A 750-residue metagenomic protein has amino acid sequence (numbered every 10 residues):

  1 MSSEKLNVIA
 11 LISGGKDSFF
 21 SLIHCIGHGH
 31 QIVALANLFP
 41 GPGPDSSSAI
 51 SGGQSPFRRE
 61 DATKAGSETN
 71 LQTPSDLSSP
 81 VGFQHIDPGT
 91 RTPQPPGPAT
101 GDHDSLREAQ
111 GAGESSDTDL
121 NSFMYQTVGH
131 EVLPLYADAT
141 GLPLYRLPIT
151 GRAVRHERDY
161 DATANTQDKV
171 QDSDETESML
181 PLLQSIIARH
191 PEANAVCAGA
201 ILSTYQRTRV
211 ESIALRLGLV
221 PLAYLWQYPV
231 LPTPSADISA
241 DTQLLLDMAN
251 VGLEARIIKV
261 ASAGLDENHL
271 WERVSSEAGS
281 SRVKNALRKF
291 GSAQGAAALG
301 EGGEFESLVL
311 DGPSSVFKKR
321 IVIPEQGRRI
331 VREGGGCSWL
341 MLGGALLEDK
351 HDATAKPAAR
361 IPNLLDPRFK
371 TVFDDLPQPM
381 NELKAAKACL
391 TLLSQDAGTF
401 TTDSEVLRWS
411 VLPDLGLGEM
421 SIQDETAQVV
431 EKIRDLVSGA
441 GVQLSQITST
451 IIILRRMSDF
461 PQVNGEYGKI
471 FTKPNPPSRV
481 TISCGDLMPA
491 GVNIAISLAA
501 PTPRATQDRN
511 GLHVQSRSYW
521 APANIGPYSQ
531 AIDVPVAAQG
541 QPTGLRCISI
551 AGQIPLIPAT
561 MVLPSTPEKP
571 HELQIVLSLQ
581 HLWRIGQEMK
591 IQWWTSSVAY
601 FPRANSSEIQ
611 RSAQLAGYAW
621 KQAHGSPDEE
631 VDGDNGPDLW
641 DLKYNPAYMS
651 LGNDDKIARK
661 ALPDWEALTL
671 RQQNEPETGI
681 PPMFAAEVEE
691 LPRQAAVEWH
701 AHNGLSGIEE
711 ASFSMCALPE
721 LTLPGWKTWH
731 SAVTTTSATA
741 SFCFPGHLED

Functional and structural regions predicted by a protein language model:
S2-I257: ATP-dependent adenylation/nucleotidyltransferase module used to activate substrates
S2-N7, T63-K64, T73, L77-T92 (+7 more regions): ATP/NTP-dependent adenylation/nucleotidyl-transfer catalytic domains that generate, transfer, or process NMP-activated
L38, G199, K259, I453 (+1 more regions): Conserved residues at the C-terminal ends of beta-strands
P42-P74, R158-D161, P229-P234, K318 (+3 more regions): Internal, charge-rich low-complexity segments
L202-Y205, Q227-L231, S262-L265, P535 (+1 more regions): Short, catalytically relevant binding-site loops at active-site mouths
L225, I257-S262, D311-S314, D486 (+3 more regions): Short, structured patches in soluble enzyme cores that scaffold and shape functional sites
I238-S239, Q243, D247-F305, G312 (+2 more regions): Ordered, small/hydrophobic-rich secondary-structure cores
R368-D750: Short, polar/acidic, helix-capping and beta-turn segments at strand->helix junctions that line the mouths
